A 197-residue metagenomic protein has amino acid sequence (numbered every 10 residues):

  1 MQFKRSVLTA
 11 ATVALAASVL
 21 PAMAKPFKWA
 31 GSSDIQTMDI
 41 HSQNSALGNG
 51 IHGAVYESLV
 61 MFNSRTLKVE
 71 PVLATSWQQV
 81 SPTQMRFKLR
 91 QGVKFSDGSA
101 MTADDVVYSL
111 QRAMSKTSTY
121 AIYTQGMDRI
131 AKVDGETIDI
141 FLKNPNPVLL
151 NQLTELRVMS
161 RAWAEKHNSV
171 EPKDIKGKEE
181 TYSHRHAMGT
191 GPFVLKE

Functional and structural regions predicted by a protein language model:
M1-T9: Bacterial N-terminal signal peptides that target proteins for export
A10-S18: Bacterial N-terminal signal peptides
V19-A24: Sec/Tat signal peptide C-region and signal peptidase I cleavage site
A30-S81, Q111, H186-P192: N-terminal lobe/hinge region of extracytoplasmic solute-binding protein
H41-S45, R90-D97, M127, T181-S183 (+1 more regions): Second-shell loop/turn segments in exported
T75-T119, V133, D139, L149: Aromatic- and charge-enriched surface segment that lines or borders ligand/interaction sites
Q78, I122-P172: Surface-exposed binding/hinge segments that line and control ligand-binding clefts or catalytic entry sites
R157-E197: Gly/Pro-rich hinge or "lid" segments in bacterial periplasmic/extracellular proteins
